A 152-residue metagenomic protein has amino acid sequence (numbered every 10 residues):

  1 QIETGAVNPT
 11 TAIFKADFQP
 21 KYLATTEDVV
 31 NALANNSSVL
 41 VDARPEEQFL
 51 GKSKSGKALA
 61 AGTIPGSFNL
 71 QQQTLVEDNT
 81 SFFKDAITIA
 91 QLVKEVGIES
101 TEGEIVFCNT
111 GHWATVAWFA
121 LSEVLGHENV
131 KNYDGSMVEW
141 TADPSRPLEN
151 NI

Functional and structural regions predicted by a protein language model:
Q1-V39, A43-I152: Rhodanese-like catalytic fold shared by cysteine-dependent sulfurtransferases and DSP/PTP-type phosphatases
